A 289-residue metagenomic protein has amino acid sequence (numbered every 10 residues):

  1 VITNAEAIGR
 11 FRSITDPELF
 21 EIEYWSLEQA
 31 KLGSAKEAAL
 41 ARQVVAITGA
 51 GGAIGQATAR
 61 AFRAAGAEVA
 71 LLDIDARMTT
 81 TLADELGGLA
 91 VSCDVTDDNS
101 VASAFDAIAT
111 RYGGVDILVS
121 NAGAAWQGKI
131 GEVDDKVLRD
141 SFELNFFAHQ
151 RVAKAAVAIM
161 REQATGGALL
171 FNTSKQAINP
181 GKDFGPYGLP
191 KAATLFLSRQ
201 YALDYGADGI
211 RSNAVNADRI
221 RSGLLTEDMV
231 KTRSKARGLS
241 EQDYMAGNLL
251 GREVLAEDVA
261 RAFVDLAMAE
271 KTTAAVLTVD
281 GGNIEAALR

Functional and structural regions predicted by a protein language model:
V119, G206, R211, K271-A275: Short, small/polar-rich loop/turn modules that mediate ligand/substrate recognition or access, typified
K129-I130, D134-F142: Substrate-binding pocket helix/loop in short-chain dehydrogenase/reductase
V133, P180-G188, Q200: Active-site loop-to-helix junction immediately N-terminal to the catalytic Tyr of the SDR YXXXK motif in Rossmann-fold
A153, P190, S198: Active-site helix of classical SDR
A158, L203-D204: Alpha-helical segment proximal to the catalytic Tyr-Lys
S174: Residue(s) in the substrate-gating loop at a strand-loop-helix junction that position the organic substrate next
R252-V279: C-terminal substrate-recognition "lid" of short-chain dehydrogenase/reductases
